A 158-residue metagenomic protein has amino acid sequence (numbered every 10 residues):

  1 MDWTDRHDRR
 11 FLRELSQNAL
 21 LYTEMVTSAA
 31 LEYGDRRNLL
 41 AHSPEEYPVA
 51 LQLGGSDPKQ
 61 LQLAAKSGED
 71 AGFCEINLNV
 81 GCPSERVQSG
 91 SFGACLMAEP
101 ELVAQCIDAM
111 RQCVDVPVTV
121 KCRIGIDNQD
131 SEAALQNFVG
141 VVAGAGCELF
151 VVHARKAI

Functional and structural regions predicted by a protein language model:
M1, L96-E99: Alpha-helix initiation/capping motif
M1-D2, S56, C122-G125: Glycine-rich beta-to-alpha transition loops that act as phosphate-gripper elements at the mouths of alpha/beta enzyme
W3-C74: Glycine-rich, positively charged N-terminal anion/phosphate-binding segment
R10-S16, Q62-F92, P100-I158: Alpha/beta enzyme core
N38-L39, S91-M97: Short glycine-enriched, charge-decorated loop/helix-capping segments at active-site entrances that position
